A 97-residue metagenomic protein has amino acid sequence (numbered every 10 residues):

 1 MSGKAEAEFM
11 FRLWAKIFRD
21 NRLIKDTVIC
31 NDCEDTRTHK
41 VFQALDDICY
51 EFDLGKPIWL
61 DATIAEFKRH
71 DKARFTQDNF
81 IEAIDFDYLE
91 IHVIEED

Functional and structural regions predicted by a protein language model:
E6-V28: Short, extreme N-terminal segment that most often corresponds to the first beta-strand
L23-E51: Short, flexible N-terminal segments of the mature chain
A44-D97: Acidic, low-complexity intrinsically disordered segments
